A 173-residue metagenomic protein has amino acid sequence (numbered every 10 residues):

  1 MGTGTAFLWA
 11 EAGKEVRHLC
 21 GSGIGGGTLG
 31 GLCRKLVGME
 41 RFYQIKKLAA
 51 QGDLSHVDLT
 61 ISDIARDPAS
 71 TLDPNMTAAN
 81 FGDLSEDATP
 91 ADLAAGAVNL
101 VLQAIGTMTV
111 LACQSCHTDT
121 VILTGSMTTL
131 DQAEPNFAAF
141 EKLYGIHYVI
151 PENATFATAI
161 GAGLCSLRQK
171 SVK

Functional and structural regions predicted by a protein language model:
M1-G4, G23-G26, S126-M127: A short acidic Gly-Thr/Ser loop motif
G4-E11: Short beta-strand scaffold segments in enzyme catalytic cores
E11-R17, V37-M39, A138-Y144, Q169-V172: A glycine- and small-aliphatic-rich helix-loop capping segment at beta-alpha/alpha-beta transitions that lines
A12-A65: Glycine-rich phosphate-binding loop plus the immediately following alpha-helix
T28-R34, Y148-K173: Glycine-rich phosphate-binding/hydrolytic loop that grips phosphoryl groups
G31-K35, Q44, A104, L111 (+2 more regions): Alpha-helical scaffold segments in soluble metabolic enzymes
S70-T120: Adenine-nucleotide phosphate-binding core of ATP-dependent small-molecule kinases
L111-Q114, T118-F140, T155: Glycine-rich phosphate-binding loops at beta-strand->alpha-helix junctions
